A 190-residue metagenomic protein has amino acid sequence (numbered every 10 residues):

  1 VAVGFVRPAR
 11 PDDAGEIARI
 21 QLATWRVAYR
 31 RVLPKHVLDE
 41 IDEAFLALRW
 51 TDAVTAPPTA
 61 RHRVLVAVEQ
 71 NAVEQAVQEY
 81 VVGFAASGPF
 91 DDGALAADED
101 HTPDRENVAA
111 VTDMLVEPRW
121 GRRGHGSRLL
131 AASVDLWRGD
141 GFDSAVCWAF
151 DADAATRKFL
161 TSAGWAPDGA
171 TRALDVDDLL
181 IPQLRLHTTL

Functional and structural regions predicted by a protein language model:
A2-F5: Extreme N-terminal starter segment of soluble prokaryotic enzymes
P8-P11, L22-R119, S127-A132, L136 (+3 more regions): Acetyl-CoA-dependent GNAT
H62-V64, L180-R185: Short hydrophobic/aromatic beta-strand or adjacent loop that forms the aromatic wall/cage of a ligand/substrate-binding
G121, C147-R157: Conserved beta-strand-loop-alpha-helix junction that forms the acyl-donor binding cleft
G124: Glycine-rich phosphate-binding loop
L130, D153-T156, D175-L179: Short glycine/proline-centered loop/turn elements that form peptide/ligand docking sites
W137-A149: Conserved GNAT acetyl-CoA-binding A-motif
V146-A149, T161, A166-Q183: Conserved catalytic-core motifs of GNAT/GCN5-like acyltransferases
